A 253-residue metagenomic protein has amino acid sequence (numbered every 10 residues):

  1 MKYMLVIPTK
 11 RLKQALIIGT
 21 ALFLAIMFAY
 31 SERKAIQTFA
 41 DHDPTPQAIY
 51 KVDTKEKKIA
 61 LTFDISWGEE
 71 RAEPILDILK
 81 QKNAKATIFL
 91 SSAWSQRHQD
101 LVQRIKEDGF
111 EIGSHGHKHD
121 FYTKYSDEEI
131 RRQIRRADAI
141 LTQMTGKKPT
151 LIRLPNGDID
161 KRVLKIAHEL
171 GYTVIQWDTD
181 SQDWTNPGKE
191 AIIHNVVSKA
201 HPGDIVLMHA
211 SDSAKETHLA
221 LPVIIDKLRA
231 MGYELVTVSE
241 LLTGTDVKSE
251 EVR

Functional and structural regions predicted by a protein language model:
M1-T62, W67-Q81, R97-D100, I224 (+1 more regions): N-terminal pre-catalytic segment of deacetylase/amide-hydrolase enzymes
T9, T20, T38, T45 (+12 more regions): Residue-identity detector for threonine
T20-A21, A29-S31, Y122, D160 (+1 more regions): Enrichment for repetitive, rod-forming helical segments
A25, A35, T45, K51 (+7 more regions): Residue-level detector of functional hotspots within protein domains
R33-A40, R136, I159-D160, H201-G203 (+1 more regions): A general structural signal for short secondary-structure boundary/capping elements
K58-I59, E69, K80-S213: Metal-dependent polysaccharide deacetylase catalytic core of the NodB/CE4 family, i.e., the active-site-bearing domain
G188, H218-L219, V247-E251: Histidine/acidic-residue-rich catalytic or RNA/ligand-binding cores of hydrolases and nuclease-related proteins
H201-S239: Catalytic grooves of carbohydrate-active enzymes
